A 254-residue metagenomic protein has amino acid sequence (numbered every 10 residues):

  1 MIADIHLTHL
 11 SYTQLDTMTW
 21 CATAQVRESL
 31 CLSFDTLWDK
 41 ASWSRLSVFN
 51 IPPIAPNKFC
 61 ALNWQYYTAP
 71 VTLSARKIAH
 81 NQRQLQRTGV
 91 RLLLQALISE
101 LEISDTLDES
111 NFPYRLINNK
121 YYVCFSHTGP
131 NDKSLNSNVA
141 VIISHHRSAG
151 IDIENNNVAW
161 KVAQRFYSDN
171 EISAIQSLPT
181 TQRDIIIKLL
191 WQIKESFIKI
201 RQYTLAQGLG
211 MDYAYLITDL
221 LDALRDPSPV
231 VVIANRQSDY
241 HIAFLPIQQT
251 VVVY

Functional and structural regions predicted by a protein language model:
M1-Y254: Core catalytic alpha/beta fold that binds nucleotide/phospho-ligands
